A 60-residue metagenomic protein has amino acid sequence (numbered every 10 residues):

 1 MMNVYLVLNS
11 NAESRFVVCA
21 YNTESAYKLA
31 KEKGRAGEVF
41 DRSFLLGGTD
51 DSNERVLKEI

Functional and structural regions predicted by a protein language model:
M1-S14: Short aromatic-glycine-(Arg/Gly/Cys) micro-motifs in beta-strand/loop hairpins
E13-N22: A short, exposed loop/beta-hairpin motif centered on an aromatic-Gly-Thr core
R15, K31-I60: Short, mixed-charge low-complexity intrinsically disordered segments
